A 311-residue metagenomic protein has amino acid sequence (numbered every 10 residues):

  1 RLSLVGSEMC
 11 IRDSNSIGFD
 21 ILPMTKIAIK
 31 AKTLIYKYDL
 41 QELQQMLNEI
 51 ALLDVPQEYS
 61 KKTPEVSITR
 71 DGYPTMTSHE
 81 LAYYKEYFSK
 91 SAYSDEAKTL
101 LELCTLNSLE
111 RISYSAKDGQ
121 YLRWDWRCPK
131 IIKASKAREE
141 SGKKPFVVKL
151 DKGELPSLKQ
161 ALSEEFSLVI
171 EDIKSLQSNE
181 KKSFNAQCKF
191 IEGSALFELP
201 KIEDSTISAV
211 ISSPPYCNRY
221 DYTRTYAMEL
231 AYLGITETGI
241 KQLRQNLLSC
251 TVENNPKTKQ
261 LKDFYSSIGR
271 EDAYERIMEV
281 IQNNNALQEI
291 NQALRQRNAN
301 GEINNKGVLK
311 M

Functional and structural regions predicted by a protein language model:
R1-G6, C10-I11: Single conserved hydrophobic/aromatic residue that forms the stacking wall/gate of nucleotide- or nucleobase-binding
D13-N15: Conserved S-adenosyl-L-methionine
I17-L309: Nucleic-acid modification enzymes, centered on SAM-dependent nucleic-acid methyltransferases
